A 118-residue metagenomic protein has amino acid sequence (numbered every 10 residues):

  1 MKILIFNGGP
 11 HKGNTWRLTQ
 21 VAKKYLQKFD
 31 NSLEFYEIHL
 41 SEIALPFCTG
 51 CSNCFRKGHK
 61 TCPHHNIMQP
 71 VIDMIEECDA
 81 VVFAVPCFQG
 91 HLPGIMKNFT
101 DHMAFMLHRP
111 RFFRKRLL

Functional and structural regions predicted by a protein language model:
M1-M106: N-terminal beta1-alpha1-beta2 submodule of the flavodoxin-like/Rossmannoid cofactor-binding fold
L107-L118: Short, glycine-/small-residue-rich phosphate/pyrophosphate-handling segment
